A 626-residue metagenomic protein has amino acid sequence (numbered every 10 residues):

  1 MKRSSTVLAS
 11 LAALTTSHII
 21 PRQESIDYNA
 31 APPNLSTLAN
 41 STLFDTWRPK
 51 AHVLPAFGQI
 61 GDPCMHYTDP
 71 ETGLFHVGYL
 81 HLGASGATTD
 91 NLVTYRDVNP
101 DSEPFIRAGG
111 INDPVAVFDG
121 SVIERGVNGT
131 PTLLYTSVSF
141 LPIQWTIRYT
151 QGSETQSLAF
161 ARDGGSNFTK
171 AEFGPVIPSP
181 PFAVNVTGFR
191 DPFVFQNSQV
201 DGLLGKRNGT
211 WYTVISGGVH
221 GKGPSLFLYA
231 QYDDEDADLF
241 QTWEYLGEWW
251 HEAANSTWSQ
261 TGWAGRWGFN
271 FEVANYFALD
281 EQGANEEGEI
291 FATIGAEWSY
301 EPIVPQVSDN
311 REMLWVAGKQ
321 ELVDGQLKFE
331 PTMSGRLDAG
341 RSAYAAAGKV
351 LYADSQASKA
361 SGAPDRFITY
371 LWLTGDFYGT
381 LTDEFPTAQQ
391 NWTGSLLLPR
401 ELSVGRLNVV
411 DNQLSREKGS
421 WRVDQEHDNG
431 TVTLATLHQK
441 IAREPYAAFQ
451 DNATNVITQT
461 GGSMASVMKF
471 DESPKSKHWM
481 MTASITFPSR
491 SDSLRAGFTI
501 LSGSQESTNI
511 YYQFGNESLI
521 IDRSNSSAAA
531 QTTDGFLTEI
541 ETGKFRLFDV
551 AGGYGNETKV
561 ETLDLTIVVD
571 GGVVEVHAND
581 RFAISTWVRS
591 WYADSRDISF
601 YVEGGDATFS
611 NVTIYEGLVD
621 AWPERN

Functional and structural regions predicted by a protein language model:
M1-R22: Fungal secretory targeting signals
I20-R190, Q196-R266, E281-A339, A357-G362 (+2 more regions): Beta-rich carbohydrate-recognition and catalytic domains
L35-A39, N285-E286, E297-W298, L314 (+1 more regions): Beta-rich accessory regions
C64, A274, A343-A346: Repeated scaffold domains used in trafficking and secretory/extracellular systems, primarily beta-propellers
F277-E281, K349-V350: Short glycine/serine- and small hydrophobic-enriched flexible loop segments
